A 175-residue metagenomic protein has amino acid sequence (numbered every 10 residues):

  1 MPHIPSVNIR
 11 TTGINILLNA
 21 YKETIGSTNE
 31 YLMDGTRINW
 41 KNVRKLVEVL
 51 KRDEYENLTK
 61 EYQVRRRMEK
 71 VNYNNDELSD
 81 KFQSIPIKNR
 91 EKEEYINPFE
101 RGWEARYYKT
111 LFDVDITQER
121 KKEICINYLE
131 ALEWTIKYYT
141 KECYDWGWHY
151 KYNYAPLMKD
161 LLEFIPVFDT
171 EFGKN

Functional and structural regions predicted by a protein language model:
M1-N175: Long, low-complexity, charge-dense
